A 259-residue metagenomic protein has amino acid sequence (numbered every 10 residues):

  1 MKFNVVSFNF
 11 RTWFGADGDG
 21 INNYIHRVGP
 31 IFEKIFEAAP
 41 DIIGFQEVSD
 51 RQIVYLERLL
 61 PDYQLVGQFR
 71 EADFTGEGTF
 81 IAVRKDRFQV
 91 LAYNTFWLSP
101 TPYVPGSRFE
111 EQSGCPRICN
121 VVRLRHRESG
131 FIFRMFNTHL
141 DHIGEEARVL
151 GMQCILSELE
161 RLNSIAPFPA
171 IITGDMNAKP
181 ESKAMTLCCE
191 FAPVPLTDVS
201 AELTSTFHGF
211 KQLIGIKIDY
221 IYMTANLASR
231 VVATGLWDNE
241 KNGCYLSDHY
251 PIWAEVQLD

Functional and structural regions predicted by a protein language model:
M1-L59, R70-E77, Q153, D259: N-terminal, active-site-proximal structural segment of metallo-dependent hydrolase catalytic domains
F3, D41-I42, F133, P169-I171 (+1 more regions): Short, Asp-centered acidic motifs that coordinate Mg2+ and/or phosphate in catalytic or ligand-binding sites
V5, N9, I31, A82 (+6 more regions): Generic structural signal for small/hydrophobic residues in well-ordered secondary structure, especially within
F8-F10, T138-L140, D175-M176, Y250: Active-site metal-binding loops of divalent metal-dependent hydrolases
I42-I132, F136, G235-L236: Structured beta-strand-rich core segments of catalytic domains in phosphoester-bond hydrolases
G44-Q46, G67-Q68, I171-D175, D198-S200: Active-site neighborhood of phospho(di)ester-bond hydrolases with catalytic His/Asp-centered motifs
P116-F136, R148-T173, M185: His/acidic metal-ligating clusters that form di-metal
E146, E160-A170, N177-D259: Metal-dependent phosphoester-hydrolase catalytic domains
